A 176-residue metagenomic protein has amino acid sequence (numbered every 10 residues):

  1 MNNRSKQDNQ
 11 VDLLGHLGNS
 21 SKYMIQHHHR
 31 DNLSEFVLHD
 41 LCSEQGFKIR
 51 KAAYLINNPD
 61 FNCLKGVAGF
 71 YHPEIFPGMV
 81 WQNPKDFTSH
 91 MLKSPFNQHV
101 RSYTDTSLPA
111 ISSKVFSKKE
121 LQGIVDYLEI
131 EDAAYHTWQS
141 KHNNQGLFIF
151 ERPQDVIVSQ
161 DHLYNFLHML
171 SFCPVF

Functional and structural regions predicted by a protein language model:
M1-K6, E131-W138, G146-F176: Regulatory loop-to-helix N-cap segments in sensory/regulatory domains that couple ligand/signal detection
M1-L33: Signal-transmission linkers at sensory-effector interfaces
D12, E120-G123, N165: Exposed alpha-helical structural elements
N19, P59, S112-V115, F172: Terminal helices and disordered tails flanking the catalytic cores of nucleotide-processing hydrolases
S21, V37-Q45, L170-P174: Hydrophobic, Leu/Ile/Phe/Ala-enriched alpha-helical segments that form helix-helix packing faces
Q26-F76: Helix-loop-beta substructure at the N-terminus of cytosolic sensory domains that couple signal/ligand detection
E74-T137: Regulatory sensory and allosteric helical modules in signal-transduction proteins and certain transcription factors
